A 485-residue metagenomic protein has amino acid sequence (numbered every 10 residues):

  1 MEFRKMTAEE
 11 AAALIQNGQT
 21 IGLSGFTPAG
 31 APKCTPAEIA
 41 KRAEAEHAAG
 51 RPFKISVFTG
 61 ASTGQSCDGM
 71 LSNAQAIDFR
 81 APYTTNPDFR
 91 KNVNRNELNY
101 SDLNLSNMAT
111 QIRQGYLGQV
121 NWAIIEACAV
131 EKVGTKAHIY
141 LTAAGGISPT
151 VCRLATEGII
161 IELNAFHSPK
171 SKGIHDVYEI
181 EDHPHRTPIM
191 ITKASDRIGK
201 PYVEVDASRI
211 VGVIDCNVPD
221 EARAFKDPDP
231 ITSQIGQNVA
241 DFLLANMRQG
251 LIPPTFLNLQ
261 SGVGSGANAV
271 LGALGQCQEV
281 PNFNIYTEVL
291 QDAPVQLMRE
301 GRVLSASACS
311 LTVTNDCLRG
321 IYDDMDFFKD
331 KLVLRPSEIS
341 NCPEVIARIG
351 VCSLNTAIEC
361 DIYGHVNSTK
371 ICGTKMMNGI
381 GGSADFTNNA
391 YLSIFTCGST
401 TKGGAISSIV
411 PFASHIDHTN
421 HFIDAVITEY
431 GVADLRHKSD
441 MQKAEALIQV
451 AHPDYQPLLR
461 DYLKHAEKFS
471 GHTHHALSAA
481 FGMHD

Functional and structural regions predicted by a protein language model:
M1-D485: Conserved alpha/beta enzyme-core scaffold
